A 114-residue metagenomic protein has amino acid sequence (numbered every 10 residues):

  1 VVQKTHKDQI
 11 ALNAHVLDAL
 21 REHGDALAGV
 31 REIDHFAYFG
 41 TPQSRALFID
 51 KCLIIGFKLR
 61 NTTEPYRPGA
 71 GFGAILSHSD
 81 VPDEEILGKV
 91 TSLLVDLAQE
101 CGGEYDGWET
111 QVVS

Functional and structural regions predicted by a protein language model:
V1-S114: Long, contiguous binding/interaction regions
